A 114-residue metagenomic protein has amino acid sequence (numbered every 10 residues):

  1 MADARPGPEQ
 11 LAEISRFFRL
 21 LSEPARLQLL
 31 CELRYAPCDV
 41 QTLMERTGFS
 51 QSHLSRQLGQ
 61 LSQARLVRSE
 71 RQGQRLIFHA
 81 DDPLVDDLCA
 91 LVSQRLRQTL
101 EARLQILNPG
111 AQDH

Functional and structural regions predicted by a protein language model:
M1-E13, V85-H114: Amphipathic alpha-helical dimerization/coiled-coil segments that flank or bridge DNA-binding/regulatory modules
P6-P8, S55-L58: A short linear-motif detector with a strong N-terminal bias
E9-H53, Q72-L84: N-terminal helix-turn-helix DNA-binding core of bacterial DNA-binding proteins
S15-F18, L58, C89: A generic alpha-helix structural signal
Y35, Q63-A64: Residues at the C-terminal ends
E45, R56, S62-Q63: Alpha-helical residues within the helix-turn-helix
